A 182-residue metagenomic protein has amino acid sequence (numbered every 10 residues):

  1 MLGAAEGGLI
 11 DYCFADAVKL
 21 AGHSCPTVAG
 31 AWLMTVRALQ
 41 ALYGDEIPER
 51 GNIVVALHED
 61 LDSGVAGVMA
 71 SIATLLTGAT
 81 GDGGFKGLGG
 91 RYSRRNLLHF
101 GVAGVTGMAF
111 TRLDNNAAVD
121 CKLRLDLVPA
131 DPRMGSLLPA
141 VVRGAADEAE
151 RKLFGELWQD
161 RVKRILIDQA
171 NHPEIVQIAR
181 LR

Functional and structural regions predicted by a protein language model:
M1-S24, L33-R182: Non-transmembrane, aqueous-exposed alpha-helical and coiled segments at domain scale
